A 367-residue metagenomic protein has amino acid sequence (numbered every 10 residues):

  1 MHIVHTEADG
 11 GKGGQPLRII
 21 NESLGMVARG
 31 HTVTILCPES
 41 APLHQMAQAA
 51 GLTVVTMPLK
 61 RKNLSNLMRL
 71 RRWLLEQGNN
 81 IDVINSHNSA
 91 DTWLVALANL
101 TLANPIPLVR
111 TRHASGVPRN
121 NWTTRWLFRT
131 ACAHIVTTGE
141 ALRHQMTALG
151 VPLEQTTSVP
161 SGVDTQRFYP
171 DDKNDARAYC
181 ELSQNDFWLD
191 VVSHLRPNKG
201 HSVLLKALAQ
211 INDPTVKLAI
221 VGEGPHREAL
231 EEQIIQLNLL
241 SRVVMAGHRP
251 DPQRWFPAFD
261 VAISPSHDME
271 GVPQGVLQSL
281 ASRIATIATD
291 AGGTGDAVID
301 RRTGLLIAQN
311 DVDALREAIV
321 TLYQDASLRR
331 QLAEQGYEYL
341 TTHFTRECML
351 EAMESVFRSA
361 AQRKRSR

Functional and structural regions predicted by a protein language model:
M1-R367: Membrane-interface segments of envelope glycosyltransferases acting on lipid-linked substrates or membrane lipids
